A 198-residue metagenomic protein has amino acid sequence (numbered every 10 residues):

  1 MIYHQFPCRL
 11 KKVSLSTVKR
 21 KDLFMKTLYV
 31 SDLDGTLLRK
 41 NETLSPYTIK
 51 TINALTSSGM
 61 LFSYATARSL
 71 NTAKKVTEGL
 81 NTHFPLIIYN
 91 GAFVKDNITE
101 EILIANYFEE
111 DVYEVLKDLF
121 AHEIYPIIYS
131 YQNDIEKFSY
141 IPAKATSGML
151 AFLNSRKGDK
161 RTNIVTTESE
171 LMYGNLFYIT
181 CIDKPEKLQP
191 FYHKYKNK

Functional and structural regions predicted by a protein language model:
K11-K12: Polybasic, lysine-rich low-complexity intrinsically disordered segments
T27-K40: Asp-based phosphoryl-transfer active-site loop
S31, F93-D96, E170-M172: Short, basic/glycine-rich phosphate-binding loops at helix/coil junctions that contact nucleotide phosphates
L44-L150: Active-site phosphate-binding/coordination module
H122-I124, Y129-K198: Conserved acidic, metal-coordinating active-site core of Asp-based, Mg2+-dependent phosphoryl-transfer enzymes
